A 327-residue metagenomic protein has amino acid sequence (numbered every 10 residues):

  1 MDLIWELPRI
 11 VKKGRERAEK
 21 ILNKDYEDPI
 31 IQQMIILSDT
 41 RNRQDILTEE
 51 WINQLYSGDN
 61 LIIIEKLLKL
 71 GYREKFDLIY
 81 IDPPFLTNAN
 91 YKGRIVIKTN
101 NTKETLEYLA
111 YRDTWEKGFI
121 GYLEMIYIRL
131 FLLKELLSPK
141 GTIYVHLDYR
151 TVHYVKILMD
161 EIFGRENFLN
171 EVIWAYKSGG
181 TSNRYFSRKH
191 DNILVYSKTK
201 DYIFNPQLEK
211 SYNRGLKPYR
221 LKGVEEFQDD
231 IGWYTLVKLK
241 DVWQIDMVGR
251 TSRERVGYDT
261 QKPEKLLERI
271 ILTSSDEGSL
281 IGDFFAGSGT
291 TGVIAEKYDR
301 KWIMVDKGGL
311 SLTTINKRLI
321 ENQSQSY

Functional and structural regions predicted by a protein language model:
M1-L132, K140, Y144, R150 (+4 more regions): DnaQ-like (DEDDh/DEDDy) 3′-5′ exonuclease domain used for proofreading and 3′-end trimming on nucleic acids
L3, P263-Y327: Conserved S-adenosyl-L-methionine
K69-Y72, E135-L136, I270-D276: Glycine-rich helix-loop-beta junction characteristic of Rossmann-like nucleotide cofactor-binding loops
K75-D77, F168, G278: Local beta-strand N-terminus motif with an aromatic residue
L132, L137-I143, E277-G278, Y298: Short glycine-dipeptide loop
H153-W174: Conserved Class I S-adenosyl-L-methionine
Y176-V248, S252: Flexible, glycine-/basic-rich loop-and-beta segments that form/coincide with the SAM-dependent methyltransferase
S252-L266: Conserved SAM-binding loop and adjacent beta-strand
